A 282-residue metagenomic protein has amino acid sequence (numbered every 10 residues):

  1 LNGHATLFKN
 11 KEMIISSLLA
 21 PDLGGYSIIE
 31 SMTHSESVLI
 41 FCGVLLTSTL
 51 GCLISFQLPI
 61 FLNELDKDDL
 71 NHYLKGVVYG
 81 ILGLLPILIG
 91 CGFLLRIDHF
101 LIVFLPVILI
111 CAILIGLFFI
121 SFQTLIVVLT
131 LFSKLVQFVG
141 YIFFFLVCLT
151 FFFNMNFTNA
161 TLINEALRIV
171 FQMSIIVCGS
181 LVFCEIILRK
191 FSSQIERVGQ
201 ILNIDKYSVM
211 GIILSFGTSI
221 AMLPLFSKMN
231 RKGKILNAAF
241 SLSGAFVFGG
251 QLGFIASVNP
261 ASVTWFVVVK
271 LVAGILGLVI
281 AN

Functional and structural regions predicted by a protein language model:
L1, I28-S35, G90-I97, F118-I126 (+4 more regions): Transmembrane helix-loop junctions in multi-pass membrane proteins
L1-A20, S27-I29, N282: N-terminal signal-anchor module of multipass membrane proteins
L1-A5, K11, L129-I213: Transmembrane helical segments that form the transport core of multi-pass membrane transport proteins
T6, R96-P106, L129-S133, T161-I169 (+1 more regions): Interfacial loop-to-helix junctions that mark the boundaries of transmembrane helices in multi-pass membrane
E12-S17, V38-L53, H99-I113: Structural signature of hydrophobic alpha-helical transmembrane segments
S16-E30, T47-L58, G80-G90, A112-V127 (+4 more regions): Hydrophobic alpha-helical transmembrane segments
L39-F93, G217-N282: C-terminal transmembrane helix pair
I81-G92, V107-I120, F138-F151, M173-E185 (+1 more regions): Hydrophobic core segments of alpha-helical transmembrane domains in multi-pass membrane transport and ion-translocation
